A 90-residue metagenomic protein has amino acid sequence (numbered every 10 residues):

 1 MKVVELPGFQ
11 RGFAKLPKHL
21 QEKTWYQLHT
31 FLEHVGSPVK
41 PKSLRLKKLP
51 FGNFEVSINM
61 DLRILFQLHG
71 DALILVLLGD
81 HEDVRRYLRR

Functional and structural regions predicted by a protein language model:
K2-V4, R11-K15, Q21, V56-R90: Enriched for short, Lys/Arg-rich terminal
V4, G8, A14, V39 (+1 more regions): Basic nucleic-acid-binding interfaces
T30-V56: A short, surface-exposed loop/turn module that caps and links secondary-structure elements
